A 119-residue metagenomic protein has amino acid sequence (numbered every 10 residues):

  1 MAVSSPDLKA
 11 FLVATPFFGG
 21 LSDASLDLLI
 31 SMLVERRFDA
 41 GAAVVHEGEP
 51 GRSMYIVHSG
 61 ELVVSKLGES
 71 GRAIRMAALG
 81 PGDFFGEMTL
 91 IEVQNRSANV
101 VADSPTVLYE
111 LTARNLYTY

Functional and structural regions predicted by a protein language model:
M1-V3: Intrinsically disordered or compositionally simple regulatory linkers and C-terminal tails in signal-transduction
S5-P6, A77: A short alpha-helix capping/helix-coil boundary motif
P6-K9, V13-L67: Regulatory nucleotide-sensing modules
A14, R75-Y119: Cyclic-nucleotide recognition modules
G20-D23, A73, E110: Non-catalytic, surface-exposed connector residues within folded enzymatic/regulatory domains
E49, V57, E69, V93 (+1 more regions): A short, compositionally biased micro-patch
S53, V57-H58, V63-M88: Helix-adjacent hinge/juxtasegments
